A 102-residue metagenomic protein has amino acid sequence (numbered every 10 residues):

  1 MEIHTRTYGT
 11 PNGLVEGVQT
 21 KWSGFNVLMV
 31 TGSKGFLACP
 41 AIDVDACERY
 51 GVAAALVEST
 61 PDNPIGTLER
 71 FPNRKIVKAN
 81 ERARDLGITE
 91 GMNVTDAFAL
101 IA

Functional and structural regions predicted by a protein language model:
M1-A102: Residues that scaffold, gate, or flank divalent-cation-dependent active/transport sites
